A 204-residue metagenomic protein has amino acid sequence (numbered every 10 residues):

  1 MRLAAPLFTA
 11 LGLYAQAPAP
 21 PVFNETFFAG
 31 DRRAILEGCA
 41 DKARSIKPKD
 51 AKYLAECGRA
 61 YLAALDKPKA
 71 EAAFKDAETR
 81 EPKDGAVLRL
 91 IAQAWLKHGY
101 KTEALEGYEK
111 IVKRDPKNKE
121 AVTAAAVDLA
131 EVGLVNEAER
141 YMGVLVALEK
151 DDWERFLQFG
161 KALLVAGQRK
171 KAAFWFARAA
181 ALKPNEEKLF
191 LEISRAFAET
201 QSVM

Functional and structural regions predicted by a protein language model:
Y14-R59, A63-P68: N-terminal leader/linker segments that initiate helical-solenoid repeat arrays
F28, A63, A94-H98, D128-V132 (+2 more regions): Register position in tetratricopeptide repeats
R32-R33, K67, K101, V135 (+2 more regions): TPR-repeat structural position
K42-A43, D76-A77, K110-I111, V144-L145 (+1 more regions): Canonical positions in the second alpha-helix
K47-P48, P82, P116, K150 (+1 more regions): Short coil turns that delineate tetratricopeptide repeat
D50-K52, G85-A86, K119-E120, D152-E154 (+1 more regions): Helix-start (N-cap) detector for alpha-helical repeat units in TPR-like alpha-solenoids, especially tetratricopeptide
